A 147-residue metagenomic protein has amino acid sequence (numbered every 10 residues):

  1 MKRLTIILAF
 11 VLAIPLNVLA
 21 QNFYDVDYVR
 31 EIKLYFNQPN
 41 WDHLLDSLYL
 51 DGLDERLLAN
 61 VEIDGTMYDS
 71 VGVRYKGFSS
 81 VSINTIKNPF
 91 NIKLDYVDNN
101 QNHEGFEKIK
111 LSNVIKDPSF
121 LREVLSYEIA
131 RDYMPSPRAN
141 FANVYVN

Functional and structural regions predicted by a protein language model:
L4-L16: Sec-dependent N-terminal signal peptides
A20-N147: Phosphate/dinucleotide-binding and metal-coordinating scaffold of catalytic cores in nucleotide-dependent enzymes
